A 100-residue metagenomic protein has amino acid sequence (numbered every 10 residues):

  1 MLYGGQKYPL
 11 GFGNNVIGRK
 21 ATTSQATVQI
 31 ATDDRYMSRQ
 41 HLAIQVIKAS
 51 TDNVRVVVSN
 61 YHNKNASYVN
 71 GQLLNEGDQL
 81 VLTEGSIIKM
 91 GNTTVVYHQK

Functional and structural regions predicted by a protein language model:
M1-Y3: A short beta-strand micro-motif
Q6-P9: Short, conserved, surface-exposed binding loops centered on an aromatic residue
F12-T94: Forkhead-associated
V95-K100: Short, Lys/Arg- and Gly-enriched loop/turn segments at beta-strand edges
